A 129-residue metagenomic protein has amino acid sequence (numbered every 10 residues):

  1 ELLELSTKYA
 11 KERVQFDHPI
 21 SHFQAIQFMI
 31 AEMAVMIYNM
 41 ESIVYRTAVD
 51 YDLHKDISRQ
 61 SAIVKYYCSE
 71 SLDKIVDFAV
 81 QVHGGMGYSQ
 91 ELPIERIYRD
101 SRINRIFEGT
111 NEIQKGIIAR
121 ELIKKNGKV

Functional and structural regions predicted by a protein language model:
E1-V129: Alpha-helical interface subdomain recognition
